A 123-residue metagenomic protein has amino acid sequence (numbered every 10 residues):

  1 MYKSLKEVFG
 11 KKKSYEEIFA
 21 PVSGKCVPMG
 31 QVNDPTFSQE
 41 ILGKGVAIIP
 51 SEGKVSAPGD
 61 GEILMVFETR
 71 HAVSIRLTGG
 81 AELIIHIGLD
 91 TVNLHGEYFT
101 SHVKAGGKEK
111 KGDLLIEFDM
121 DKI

Functional and structural regions predicted by a protein language model:
M1-I123: Contiguous, well-folded functional domains in the mature portion of proteins
